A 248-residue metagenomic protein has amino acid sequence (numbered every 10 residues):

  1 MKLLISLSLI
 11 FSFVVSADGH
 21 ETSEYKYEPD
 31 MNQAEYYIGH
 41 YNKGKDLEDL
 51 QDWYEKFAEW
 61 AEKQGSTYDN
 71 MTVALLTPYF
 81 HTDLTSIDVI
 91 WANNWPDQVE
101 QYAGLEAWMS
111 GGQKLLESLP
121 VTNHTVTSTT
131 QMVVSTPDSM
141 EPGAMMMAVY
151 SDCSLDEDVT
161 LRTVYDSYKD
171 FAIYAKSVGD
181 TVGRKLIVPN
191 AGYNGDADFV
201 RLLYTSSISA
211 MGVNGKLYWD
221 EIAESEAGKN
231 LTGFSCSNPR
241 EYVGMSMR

Functional and structural regions predicted by a protein language model:
L3-F13: Sec-dependent N-terminal signal peptides
A17-R248: Short S/T/G/P-rich N-terminal loop/turn motif that feeds into the first structured element of a domain
